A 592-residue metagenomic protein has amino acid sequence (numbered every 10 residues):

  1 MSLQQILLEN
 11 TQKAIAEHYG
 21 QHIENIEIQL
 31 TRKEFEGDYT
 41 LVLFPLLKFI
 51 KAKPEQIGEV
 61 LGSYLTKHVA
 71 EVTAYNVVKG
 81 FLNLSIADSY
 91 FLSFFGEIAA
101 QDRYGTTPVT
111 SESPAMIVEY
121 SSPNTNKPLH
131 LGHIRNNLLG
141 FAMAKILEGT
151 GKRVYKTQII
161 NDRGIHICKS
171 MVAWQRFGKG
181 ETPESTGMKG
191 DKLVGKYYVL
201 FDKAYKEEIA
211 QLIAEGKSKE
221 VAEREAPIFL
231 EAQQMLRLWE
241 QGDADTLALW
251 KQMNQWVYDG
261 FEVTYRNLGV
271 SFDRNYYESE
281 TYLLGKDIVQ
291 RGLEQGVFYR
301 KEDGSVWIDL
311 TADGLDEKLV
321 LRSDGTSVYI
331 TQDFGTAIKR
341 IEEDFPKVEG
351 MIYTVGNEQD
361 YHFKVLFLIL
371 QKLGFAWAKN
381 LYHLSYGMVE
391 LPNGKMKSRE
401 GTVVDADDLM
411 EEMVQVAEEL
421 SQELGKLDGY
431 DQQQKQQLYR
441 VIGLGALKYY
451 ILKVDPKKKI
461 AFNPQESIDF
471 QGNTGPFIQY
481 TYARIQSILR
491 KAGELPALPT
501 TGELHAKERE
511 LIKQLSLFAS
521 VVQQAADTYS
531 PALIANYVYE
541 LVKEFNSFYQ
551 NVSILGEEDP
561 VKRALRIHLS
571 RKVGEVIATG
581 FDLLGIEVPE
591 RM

Functional and structural regions predicted by a protein language model:
M1-L92, T110-M592: Non-catalytic interaction-recognition regions
S93-A99: Short, charged, solvent-exposed linker or helix-capping segments at domain edges/interfaces that act as flexible hinges
A100-S111: Flexible, low-complexity linker/hinge segments
